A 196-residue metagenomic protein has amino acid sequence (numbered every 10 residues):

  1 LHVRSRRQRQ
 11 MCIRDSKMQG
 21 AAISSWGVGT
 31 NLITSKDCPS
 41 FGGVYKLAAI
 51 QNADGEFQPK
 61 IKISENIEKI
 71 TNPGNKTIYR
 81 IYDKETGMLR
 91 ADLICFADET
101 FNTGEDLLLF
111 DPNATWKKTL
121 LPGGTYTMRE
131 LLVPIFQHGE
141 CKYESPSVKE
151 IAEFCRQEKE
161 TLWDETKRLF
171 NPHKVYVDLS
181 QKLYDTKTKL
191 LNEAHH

Functional and structural regions predicted by a protein language model:
L1-I13: Single conserved hydrophobic/aromatic residue that forms the stacking wall/gate of nucleotide- or nucleobase-binding
R14-H196: Gly/Ser/Thr/Ala-enriched C-terminal appendages of enzymes
